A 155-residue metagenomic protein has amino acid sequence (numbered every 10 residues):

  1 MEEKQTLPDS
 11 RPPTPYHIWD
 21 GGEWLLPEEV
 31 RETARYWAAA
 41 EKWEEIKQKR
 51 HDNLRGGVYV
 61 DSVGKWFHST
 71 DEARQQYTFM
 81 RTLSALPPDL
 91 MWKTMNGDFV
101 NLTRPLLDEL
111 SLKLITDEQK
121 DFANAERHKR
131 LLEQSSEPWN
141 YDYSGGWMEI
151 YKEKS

Functional and structural regions predicted by a protein language model:
M1-S155: A preference for well-ordered globular domain cores that mediate specific macromolecular interactions or catalysis
